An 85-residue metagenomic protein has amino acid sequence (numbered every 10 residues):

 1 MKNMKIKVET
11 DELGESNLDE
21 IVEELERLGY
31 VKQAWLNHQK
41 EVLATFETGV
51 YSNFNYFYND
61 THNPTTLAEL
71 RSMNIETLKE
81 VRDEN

Functional and structural regions predicted by a protein language model:
M1-N85: Structural boundary micro-motifs
